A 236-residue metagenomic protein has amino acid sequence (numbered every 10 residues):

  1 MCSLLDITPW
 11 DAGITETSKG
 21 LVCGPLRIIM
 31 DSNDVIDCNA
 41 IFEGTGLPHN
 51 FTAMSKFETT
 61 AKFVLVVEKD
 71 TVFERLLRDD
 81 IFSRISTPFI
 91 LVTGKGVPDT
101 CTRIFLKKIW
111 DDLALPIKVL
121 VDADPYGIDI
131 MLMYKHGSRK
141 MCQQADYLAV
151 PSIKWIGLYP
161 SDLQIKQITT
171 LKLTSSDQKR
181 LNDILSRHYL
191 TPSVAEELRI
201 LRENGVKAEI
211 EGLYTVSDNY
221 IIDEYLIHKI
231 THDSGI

Functional and structural regions predicted by a protein language model:
M1-P116, P125-I236: Nucleic-acid enzyme cleavage-core boundary/entry regions
D122: Active-site glycine-centered loops adjacent to acidic/histidine catalytic or metal-binding residues that shape
